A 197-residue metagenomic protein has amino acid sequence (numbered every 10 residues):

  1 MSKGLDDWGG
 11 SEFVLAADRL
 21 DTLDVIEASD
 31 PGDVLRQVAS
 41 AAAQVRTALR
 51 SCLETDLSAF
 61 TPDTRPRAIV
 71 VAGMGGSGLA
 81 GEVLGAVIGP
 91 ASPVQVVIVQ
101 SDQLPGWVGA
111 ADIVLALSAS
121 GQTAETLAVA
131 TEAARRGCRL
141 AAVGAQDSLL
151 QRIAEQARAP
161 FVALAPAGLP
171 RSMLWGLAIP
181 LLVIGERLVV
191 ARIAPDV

Functional and structural regions predicted by a protein language model:
S2-L53: Cofactor-/ligand-binding subdomain signature composed of acidic, glycine-rich, tryptophan-containing flexible loops
L5-D18, S58-R67, A157: Intrinsically disordered, low-complexity coil segments
A28-D33, Q37, T47-A59, G168 (+1 more regions): Active-site phosphate/pyrophosphate-binding segments
R46-D56, V96-P105: Helix-loop module immediately N-terminal to the HCX5R catalytic loop in PTP-like cysteine phosphatase domains
D63-D196: Glycine-rich phosphate-binding loops that contact phosphosugars or nucleotide phosphates
